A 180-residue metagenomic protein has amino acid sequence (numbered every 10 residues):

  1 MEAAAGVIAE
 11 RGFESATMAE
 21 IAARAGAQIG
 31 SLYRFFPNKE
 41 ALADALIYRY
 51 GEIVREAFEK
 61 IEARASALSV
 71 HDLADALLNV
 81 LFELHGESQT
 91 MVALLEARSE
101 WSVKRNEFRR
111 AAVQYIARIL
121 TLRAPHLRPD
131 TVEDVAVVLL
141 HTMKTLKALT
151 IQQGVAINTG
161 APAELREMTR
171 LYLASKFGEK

Functional and structural regions predicted by a protein language model:
A3, V7-A41: Helix-turn-helix
A4-I8, V54, L81, M143 (+1 more regions): Short hydrophobic clusters on alpha-helical segments that form packing/core surfaces in small helical domains
E14-S15, L127-D130: Short, charged helix-capping/linker segments at alpha-helix termini
A43-Y50, R105-F108: Alpha-helical DNA-contacting segments of helix-turn-helix folds
L46-L73: Amphipathic alpha-helical linker/stalk segments
E56, D72-E87, W101-H126, E133-V137 (+2 more regions): Amphipathic alpha-helical packing segments from all-alpha helical-bundle domains
E62, F82-V103, A117, T145-Q152: Amphipathic alpha-helical segments used for helix-helix packing
A174-K180: Generic C-terminal helix-cap and adjacent flexible tail
